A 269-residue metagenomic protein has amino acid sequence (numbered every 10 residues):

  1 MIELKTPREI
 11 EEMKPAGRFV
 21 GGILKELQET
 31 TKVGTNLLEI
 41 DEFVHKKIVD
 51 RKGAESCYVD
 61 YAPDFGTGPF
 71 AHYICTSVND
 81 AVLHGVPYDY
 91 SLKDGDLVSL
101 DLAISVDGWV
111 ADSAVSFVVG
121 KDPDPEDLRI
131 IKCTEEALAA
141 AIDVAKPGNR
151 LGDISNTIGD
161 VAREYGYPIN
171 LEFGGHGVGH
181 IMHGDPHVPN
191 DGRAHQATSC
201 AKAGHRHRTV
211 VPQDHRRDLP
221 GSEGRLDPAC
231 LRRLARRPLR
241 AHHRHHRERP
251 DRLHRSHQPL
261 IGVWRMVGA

Functional and structural regions predicted by a protein language model:
M1-A269: Active-site neighborhoods and metal-handling regions in enzymes and metal-associated proteins
